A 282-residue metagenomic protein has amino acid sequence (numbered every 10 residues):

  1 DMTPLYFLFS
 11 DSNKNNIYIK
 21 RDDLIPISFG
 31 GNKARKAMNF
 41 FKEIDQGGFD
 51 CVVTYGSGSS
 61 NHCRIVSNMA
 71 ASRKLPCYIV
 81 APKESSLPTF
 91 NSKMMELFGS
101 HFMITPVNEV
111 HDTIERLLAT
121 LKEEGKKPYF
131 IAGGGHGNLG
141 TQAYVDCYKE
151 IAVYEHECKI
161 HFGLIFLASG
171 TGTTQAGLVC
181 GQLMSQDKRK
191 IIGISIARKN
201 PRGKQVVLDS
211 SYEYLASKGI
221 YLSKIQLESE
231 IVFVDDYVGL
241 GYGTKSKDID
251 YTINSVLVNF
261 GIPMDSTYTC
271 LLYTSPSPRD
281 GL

Functional and structural regions predicted by a protein language model:
D1-D50: Positively charged, low-complexity intrinsically disordered leader regions
A34, S57-H62, E84-S85, G137-N138 (+2 more regions): Gly/Ser/Thr-rich loops at beta-strand to alpha-helix junctions that form or flank small-molecule/cofactor-binding
N39, R64-S72, L178-Q182: Histidine-anchored nucleotide/phosphate-binding helix
G48-S67, R73-P82, F162-T171: A short, small-residue-rich loop immediately preceding and capping a beta-strand
N61-N108, P201-S211: Active-site-proximal loop->helix
K83-C158, E230-S246, Y251: Small/polar-residue-rich loop-to-helix segments that shape phosphate-bearing ligand pockets
K188-T269: Active-site/ligand-binding loops adjacent to catalytic centers
Y273-L282: Single conserved hydrophobic/aromatic residue that forms the stacking wall/gate of nucleotide- or nucleobase-binding
